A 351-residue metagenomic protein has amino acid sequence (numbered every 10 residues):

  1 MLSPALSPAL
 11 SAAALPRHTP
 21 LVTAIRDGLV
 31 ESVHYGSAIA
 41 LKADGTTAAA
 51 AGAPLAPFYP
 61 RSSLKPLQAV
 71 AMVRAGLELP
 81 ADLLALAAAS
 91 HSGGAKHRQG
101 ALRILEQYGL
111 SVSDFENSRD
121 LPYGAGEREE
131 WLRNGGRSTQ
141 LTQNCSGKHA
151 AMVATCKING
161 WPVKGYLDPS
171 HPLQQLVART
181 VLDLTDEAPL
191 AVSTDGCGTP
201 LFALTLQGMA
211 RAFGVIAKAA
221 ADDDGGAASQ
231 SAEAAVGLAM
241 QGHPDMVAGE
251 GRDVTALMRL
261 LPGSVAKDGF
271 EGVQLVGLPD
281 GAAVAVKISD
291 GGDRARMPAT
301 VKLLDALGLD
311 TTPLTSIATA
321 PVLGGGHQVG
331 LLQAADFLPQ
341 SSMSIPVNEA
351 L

Functional and structural regions predicted by a protein language model:
M1-L15, D82-P189: Active-site-adjacent helix/loop patches that line small-molecule binding or acyl-intermediate pockets
M1-L55: Beta-lactamase-like hydrolase cores
V30-Y35, L64, D268-F270: Short, flexible loop/turn motifs enriched in small residues
L41-D44, T205, G277-G281: Short acidic-glycine loop/turn motifs at beta-strand connectors
D44, V73-A81, G109-S113, N159-G165 (+3 more regions): Bacterial peptidoglycan biogenesis and beta-lactam-recognition machinery
G45-L55, R133-R137, A188-T194: Glycine/charged-rich beta-loop-alpha catalytic/anionic-binding loops adjacent to active sites
P60-L77, K96: Active-site SXXK
I216-L351: Structured C-terminal helix/loop/strand segments within mature extracytoplasmic catalytic/sensor domains
